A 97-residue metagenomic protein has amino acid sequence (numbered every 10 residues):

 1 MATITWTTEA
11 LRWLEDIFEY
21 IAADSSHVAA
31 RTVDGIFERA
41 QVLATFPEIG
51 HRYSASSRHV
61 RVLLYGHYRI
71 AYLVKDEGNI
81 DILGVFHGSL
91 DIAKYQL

Functional and structural regions predicted by a protein language model:
T3-V60: Basic, Lys/Arg-enriched alpha-helical interface segments
F37, L63-Y65, F86: Σ70-family region 2.3-2.4 aromatic/basic alpha-helix that recognizes the −10 promoter and nucleates DNA melting
E48-N79: Basic/aromatic recognition patch in beta-strand/loop cores that engages polyanionic ligands
Y68, L73-L97: Enriched for short, Lys/Arg-rich terminal
